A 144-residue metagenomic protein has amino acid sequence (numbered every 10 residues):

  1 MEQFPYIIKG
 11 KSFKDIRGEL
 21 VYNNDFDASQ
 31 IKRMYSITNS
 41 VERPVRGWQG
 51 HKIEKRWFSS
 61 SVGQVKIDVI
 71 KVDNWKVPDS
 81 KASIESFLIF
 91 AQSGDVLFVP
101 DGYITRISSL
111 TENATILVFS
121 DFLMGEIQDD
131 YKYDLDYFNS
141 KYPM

Functional and structural regions predicted by a protein language model:
M1-Q92, S108, E112-M144: Non-catalytic, conserved peripheral segments adjacent to functional cores
F98: Short HxH-centered metal-ligating active-site micro-motif
D101-G102: Extracellular beta-helix/beta-solenoid repeat scaffolds
T105: Glycine-rich nucleotide phosphate-binding loop and flanking beta-alpha elements of Rossmann-like dinucleotide-binding
